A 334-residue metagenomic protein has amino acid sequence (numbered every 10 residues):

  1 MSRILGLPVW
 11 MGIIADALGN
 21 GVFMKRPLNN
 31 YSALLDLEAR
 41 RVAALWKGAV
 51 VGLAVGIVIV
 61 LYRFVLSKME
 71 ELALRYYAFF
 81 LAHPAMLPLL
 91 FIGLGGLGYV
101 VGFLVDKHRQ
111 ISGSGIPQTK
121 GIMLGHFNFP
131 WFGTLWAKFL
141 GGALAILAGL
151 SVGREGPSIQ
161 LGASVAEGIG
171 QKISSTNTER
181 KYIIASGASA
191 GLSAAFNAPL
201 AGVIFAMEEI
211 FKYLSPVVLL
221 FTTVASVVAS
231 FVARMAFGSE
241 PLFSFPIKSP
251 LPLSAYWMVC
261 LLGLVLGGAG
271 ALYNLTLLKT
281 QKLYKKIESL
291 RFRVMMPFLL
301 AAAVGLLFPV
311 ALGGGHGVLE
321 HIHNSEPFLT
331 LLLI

Functional and structural regions predicted by a protein language model:
R3-G6, W10-I334: Alpha-helical transmembrane segments and immediately membrane-proximal extracytoplasmic
